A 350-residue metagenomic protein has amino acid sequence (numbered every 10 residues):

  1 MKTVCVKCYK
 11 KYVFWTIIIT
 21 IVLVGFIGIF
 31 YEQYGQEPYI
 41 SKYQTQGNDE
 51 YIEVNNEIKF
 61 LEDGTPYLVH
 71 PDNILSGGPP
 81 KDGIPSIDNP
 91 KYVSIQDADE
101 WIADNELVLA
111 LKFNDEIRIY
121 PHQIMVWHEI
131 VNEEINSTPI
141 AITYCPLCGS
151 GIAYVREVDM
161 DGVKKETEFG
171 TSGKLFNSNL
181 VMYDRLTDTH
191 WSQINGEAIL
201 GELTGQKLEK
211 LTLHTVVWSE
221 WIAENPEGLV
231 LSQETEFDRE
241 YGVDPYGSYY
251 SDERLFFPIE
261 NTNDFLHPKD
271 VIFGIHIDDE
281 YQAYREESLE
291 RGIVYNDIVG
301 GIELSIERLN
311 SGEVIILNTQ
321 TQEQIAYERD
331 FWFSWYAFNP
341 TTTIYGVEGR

Functional and structural regions predicted by a protein language model:
M1-Y12: N-terminal Lys/Arg-rich, disordered targeting/topogenic segments
K11-R350: Mid-to-C-terminal functional-domain signal that highlights helix-capping/loop sites within ligand-binding modules
